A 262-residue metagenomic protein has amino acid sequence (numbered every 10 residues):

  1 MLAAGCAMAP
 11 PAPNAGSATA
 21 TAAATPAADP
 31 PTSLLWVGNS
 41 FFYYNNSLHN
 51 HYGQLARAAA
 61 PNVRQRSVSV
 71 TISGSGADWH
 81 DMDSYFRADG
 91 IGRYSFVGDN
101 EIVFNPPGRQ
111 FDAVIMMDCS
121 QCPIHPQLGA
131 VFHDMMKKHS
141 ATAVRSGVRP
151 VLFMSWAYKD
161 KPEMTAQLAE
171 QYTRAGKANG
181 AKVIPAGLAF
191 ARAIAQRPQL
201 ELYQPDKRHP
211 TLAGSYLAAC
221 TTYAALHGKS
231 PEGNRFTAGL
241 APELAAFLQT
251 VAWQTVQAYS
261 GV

Functional and structural regions predicted by a protein language model:
A4-G5: C-terminal motif of bacterial Sec signal peptides marking the signal peptidase cleavage site
G16-A58, G261: N-terminal module-boundary/linker segments of secreted carbohydrate-active enzymes
A28-T32, F42-N50, P126-D134, P162-A166 (+2 more regions): Soluble non-cytosolic domains of exported or imported proteins
S33, Y43-Q127: Conserved SGNH/GDSL esterase-like catalytic core that processes O-acyl groups on lipids and polysaccharides
H49, G53, H133-M136, S140 (+3 more regions): Extracytoplasmic/secreted envelope proteins and their assembly/folding machinery, especially bacterial periplasmic
G98-L212, A224, P231: Alpha-helical cap/lid subdomain in secreted, periplasmic, or secretory-pathway luminal O-acyl-processing enzymes
H209, A219-V262: Conserved catalytic region of serine esterases and O-acyltransferases that act on ester linkages in lipids
